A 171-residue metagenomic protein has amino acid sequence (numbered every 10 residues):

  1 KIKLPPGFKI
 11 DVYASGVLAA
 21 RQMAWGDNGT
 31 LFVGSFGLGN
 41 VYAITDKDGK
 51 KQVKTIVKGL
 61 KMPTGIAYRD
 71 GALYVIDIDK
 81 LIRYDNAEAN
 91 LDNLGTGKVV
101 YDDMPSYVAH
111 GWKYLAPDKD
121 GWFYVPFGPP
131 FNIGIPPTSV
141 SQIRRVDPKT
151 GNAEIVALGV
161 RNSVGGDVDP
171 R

Functional and structural regions predicted by a protein language model:
K1-R171: Beta-propeller domains with acidic blade repeats across secreted/periplasmic ectodomains and cytosolic WD/CNH propellers
